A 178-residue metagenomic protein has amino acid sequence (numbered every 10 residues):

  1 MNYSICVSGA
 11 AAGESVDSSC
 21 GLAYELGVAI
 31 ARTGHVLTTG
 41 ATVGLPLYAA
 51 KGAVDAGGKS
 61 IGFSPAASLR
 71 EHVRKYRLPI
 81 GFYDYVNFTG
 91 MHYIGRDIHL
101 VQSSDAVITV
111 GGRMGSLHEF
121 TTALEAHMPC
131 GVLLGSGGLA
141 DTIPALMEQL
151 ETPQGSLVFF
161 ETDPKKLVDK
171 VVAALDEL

Functional and structural regions predicted by a protein language model:
M1-I61: Glycine-rich beta-alpha loop segments
C6-A10, F63-S64, T109-G111, L133-L134: Short beta-strand segments
Y24-V28, V43-G111, S116-H118: Acidic/glycine-enriched connector segments
V36-G40, I108-T109, V132: Short catalytic-loop micro-motif centered on adjacent basic/acidic residues
I61, L117, E125-A145: Short, acidic/small-residue loops that bind anionic groups at enzyme active sites
K75-R77, T142-L150: Short, aromatic/basic amphipathic alpha-helical patches
V86-M91, G155-K170: Short acidic-hydrophobic, aromatic-tinged amphipathic segments that line or gate anion-handling sites
V171-L178: Short, hydrophobic alpha-helical segments
